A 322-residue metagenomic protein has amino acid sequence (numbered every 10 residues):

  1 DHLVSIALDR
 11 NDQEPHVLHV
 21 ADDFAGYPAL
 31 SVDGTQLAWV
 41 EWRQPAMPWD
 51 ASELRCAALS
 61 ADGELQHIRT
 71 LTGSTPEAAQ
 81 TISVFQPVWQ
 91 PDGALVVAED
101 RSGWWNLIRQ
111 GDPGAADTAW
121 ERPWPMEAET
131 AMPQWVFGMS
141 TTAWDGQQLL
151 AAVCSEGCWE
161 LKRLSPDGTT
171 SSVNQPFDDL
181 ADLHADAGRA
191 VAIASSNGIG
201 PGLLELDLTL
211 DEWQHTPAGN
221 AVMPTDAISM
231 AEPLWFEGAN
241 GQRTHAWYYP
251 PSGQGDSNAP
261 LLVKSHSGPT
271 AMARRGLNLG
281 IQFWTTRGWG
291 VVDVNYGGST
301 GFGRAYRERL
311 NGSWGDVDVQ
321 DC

Functional and structural regions predicted by a protein language model:
D1-L3, H19-F24, A38-R55, T70-S83 (+7 more regions): A flexible loop/linker signature enriched in serine peptidases of the S9 family
L3-G26, A57-V88, Q110-S140, L164-A181 (+1 more regions): Multi-bladed beta-propeller domains
V32-D33, Q90-D92, W144-G146, A185-A187: Residue-level detector of Asp-centered blade-edge/turn motifs that repeat once per structural unit in beta-propeller
T35, A94, N106, Q148 (+1 more regions): Generic structural signal for coil-to-beta-strand starts
D182-H215: N-terminal presequences and immediately downstream first alpha-helices
G219, M223-C322: Cap/lid segment of the alpha/beta-hydrolase catalytic domain
